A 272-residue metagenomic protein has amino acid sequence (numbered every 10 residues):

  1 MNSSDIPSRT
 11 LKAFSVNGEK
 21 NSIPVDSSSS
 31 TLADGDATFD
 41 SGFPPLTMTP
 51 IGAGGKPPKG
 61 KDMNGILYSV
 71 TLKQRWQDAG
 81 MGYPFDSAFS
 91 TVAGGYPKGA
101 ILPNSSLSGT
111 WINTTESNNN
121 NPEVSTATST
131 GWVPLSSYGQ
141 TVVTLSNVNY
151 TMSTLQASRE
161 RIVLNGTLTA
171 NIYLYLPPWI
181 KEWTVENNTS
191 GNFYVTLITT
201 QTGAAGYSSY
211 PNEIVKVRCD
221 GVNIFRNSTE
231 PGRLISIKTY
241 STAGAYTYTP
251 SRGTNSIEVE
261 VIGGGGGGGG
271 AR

Functional and structural regions predicted by a protein language model:
M1-I23: Short, intrinsically disordered N-terminal pre-domain segments
N2-S3, S69-A93, N121-S158, I214-A243: Glycine-rich, low-complexity segments
N17-D26, S30-K61: Low-complexity, intrinsically disordered regions in eukaryotic regulatory proteins and secreted peptide precursors
A33, F39, L135-Y194: Exposed extracellular interaction/assembly regions and N-terminal maturation sites
D40-G42, L46-G52, S106-S137, G191-T200 (+1 more regions): Short, surface-exposed terminal/edge motifs of secreted or surface/virion proteins that either
G95, N188-S208: Glycine-anchored, exposed beta-strand/edge motif detector
K98-A100, N212: Loop/turn positions that initiate beta-strands
W183, E230-R272: Glycine-biased low-complexity/repetitive sequence motifs
